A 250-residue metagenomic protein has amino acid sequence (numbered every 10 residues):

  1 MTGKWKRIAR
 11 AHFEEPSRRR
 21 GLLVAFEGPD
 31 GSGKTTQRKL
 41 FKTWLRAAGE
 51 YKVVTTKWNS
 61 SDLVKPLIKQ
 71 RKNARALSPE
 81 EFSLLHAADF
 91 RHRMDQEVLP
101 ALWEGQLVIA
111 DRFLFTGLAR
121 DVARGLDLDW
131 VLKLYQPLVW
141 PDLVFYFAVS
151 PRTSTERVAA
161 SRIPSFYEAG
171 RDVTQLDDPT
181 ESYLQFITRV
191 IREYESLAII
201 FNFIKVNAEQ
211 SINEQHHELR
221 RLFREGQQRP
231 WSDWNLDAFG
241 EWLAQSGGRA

Functional and structural regions predicted by a protein language model:
T2-E14, K42, A159-A250: NTP-dependent small-molecule kinase module
E14-G21: Phosphate-binding P-loop
F26: Hydrophobic anchor at the beta1->P-loop junction of P-loop NTPases
G31: Walker A (P-loop) phosphate-binding loop of P-loop NTPases
K34: Conserved lysine of the Walker
Q37: Hydrophobic positions on the alpha1 helix immediately C-terminal to the Walker A/P-loop
A48-V139: ATP-dependent small-molecule kinase phosphotransfer cores that center on conserved nucleotide phosphate-binding segments
G117-R192: A glycine- and Lys/Arg-enriched "phosphate-lid" helix/loop adjacent to the NTP-binding pocket of small-molecule kinases
